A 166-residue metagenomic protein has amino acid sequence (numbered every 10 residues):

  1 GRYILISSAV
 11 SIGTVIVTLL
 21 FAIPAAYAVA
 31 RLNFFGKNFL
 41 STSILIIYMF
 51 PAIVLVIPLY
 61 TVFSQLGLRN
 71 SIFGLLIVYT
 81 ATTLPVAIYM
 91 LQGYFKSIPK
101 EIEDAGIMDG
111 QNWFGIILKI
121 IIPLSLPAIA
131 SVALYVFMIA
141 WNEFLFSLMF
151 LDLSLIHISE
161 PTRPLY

Functional and structural regions predicted by a protein language model:
G1-S159, R163: A structural signal for multi-pass alpha-helical bundles of membrane permease subunits that mediate small-molecule
